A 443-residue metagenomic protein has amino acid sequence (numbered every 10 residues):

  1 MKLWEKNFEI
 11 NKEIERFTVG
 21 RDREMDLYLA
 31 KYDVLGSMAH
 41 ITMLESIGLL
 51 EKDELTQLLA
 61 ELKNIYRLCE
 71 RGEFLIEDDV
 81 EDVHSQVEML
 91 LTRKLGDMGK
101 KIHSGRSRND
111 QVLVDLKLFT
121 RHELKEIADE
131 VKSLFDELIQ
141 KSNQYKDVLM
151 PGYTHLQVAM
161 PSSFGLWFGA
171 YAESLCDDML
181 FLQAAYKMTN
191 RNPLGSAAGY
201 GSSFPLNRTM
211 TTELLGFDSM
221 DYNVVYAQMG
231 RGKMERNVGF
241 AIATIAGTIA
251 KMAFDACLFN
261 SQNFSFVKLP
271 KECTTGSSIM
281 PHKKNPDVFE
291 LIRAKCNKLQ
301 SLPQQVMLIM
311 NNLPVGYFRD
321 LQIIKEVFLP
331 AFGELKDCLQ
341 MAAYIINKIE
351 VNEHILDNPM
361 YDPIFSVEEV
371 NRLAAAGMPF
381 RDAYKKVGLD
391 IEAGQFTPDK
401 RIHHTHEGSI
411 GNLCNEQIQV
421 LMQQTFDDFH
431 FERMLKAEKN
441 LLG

Functional and structural regions predicted by a protein language model:
M1-G201, L206-T212, S219, T275-G276 (+3 more regions): A helix-coil-helix interface module used to build multimeric assemblies and to scaffold catalytic/cofactor sites
M1-G36, D97-M98, S265, M280-G443: Glycine-rich cofactor/substrate-binding loops
H40, E61, I65-L68, L90 (+13 more regions): Generic, well-ordered alpha-helical scaffold segments in large soluble proteins
L58-L59, L215, K271-C273, M360 (+1 more regions): A general structural motif at alpha-helix termini
H103, R108-Q111, H155-S162, L166 (+9 more regions): Alpha-helix capping and helix-loop boundary segments enriched in small/acidic/polar residues
K117, R121-A128, K132, I139 (+10 more regions): Short amphipathic alpha-helical segments with heptad-repeat character
Q144, F181-A184, M188, F217-V224 (+6 more regions): Conserved helix-loop functional segments at active or binding sites
L215-P303: Acidic, glycine-rich loop-and-beta core segments that form the ion-binding/anion-interacting portion of active sites
